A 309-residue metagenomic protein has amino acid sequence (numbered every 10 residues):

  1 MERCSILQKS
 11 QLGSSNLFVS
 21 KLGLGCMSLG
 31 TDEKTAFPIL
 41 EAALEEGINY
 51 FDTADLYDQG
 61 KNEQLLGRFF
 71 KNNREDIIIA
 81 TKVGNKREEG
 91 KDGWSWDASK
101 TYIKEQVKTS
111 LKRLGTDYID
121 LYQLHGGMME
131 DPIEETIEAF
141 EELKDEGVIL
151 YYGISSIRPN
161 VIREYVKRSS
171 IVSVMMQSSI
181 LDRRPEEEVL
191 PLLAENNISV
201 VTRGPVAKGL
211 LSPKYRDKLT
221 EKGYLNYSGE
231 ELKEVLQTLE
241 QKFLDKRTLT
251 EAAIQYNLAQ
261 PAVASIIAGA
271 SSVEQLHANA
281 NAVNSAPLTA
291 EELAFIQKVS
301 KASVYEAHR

Functional and structural regions predicted by a protein language model:
M1-I77: N-terminal binding-site loop/beta-alpha segment at the start of enzyme catalytic domains that lines or forms
L17-L22, G47-Y50, R74-I77, T116-D120 (+5 more regions): Short, well-ordered coil/turn segments that N-cap beta-strands
G23-K34, E89-T101: Active-site mouth loops of central-metabolism enzymes
T31-A43, A98-L114, S156-E164: Short, acidic/polar
T35, L65, W94-E105, D131-E135 (+1 more regions): Alpha-helix N-cap and loop-to-helix initiation/capping positions
N72, D76-A98: Structural motif corresponding to the early beta-alpha repeats
L111-E130: Active-site groove signature of glycoside hydrolases
G127, D131-H308: Beta/alpha (TIM)-barrel catalytic core signal, keyed to glycine-rich beta->alpha loops juxtaposed to Asp/Glu that bind
